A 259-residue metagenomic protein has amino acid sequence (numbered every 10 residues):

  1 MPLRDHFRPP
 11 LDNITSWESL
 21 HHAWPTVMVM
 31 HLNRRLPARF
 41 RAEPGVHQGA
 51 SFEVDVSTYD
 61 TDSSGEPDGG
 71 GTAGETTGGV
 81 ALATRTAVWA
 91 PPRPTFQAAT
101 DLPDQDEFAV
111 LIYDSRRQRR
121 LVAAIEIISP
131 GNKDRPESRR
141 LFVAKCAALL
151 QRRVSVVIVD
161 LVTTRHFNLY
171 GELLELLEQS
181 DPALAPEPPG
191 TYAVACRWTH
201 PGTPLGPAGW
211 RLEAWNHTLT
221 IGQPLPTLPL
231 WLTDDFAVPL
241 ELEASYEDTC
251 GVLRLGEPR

Functional and structural regions predicted by a protein language model:
M1-R259: Gly/Pro/Ser/Thr-rich low-complexity, intrinsically disordered segments predominantly at protein N-termini
